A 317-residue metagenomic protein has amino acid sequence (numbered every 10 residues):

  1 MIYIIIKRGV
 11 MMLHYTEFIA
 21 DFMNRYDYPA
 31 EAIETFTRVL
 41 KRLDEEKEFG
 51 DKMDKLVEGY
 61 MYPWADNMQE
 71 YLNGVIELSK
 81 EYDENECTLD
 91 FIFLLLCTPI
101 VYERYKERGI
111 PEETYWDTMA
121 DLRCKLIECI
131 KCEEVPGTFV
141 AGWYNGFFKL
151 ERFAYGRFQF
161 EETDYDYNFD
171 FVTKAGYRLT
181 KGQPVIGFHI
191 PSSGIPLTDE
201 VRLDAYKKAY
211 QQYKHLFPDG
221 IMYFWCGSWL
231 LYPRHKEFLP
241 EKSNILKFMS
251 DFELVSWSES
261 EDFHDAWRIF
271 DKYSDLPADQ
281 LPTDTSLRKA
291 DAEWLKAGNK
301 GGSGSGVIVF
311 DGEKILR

Functional and structural regions predicted by a protein language model:
I2-I4: Short, low-complexity S/T/E/D/G/P-rich linear segments that nucleate or cap local secondary structure
R8-L197, H215-Y223, E237-R317: Non-catalytic substrate-recognition and accessory regions of acyl/acetyltransferase enzymes
L197-Y213: Conserved acetyl-CoA-binding loop-helix of GNAT-fold acetyltransferases
L231-H235: Short catalytic/ligand-binding loop motif for oxyanion handling, primarily in non-cytosolic enzymes, centered on
